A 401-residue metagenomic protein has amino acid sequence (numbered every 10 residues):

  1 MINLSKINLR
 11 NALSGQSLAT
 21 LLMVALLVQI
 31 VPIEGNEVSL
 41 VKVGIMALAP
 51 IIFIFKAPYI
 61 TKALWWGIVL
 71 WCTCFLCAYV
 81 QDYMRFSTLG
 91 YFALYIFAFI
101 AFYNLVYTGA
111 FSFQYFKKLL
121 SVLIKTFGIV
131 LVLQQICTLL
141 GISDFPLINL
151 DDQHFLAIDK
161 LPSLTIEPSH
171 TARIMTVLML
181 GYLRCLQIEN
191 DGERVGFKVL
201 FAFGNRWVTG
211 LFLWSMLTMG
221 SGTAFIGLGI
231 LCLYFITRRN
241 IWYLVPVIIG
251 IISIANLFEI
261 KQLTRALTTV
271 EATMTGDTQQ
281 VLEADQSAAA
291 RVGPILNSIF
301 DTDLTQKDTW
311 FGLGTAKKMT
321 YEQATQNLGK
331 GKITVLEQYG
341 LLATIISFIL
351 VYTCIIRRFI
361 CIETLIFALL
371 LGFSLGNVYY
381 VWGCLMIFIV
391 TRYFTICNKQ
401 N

Functional and structural regions predicted by a protein language model:
M1-K56, C72-Y79, S143, I366-L370 (+1 more regions): N-terminal signal-anchor transmembrane segment
I30-K42, A78-Y91, I166-R173, F201-I236 (+2 more regions): Helix-loop-helix junctions and helix-breaking kinks within/between transmembrane helices of multi-pass membrane
M46, L365-N401: Transmembrane alpha-helices of multi-pass inner-membrane enzymes
A49-I54, F75-Q134, C232-I236, S347-V351: Transmembrane alpha-helical segments and their membrane-water interfaces
K118-F145, I166-M219, F225-I236: Alpha-helical transmembrane segments of multi-pass inner-membrane proteins
I136, I236-V281, D301-T305: A membrane-periplasm/extracellular boundary helix in multi-pass inner-membrane enzymes that assemble envelope glycans
I148, T275-Y339: Long extracytoplasmic/lumenal interhelical loops at the membrane interface of multi-pass membrane proteins
V335-L371, R392-N398: Hydrophobic transmembrane alpha-helices and their immediate junctions
